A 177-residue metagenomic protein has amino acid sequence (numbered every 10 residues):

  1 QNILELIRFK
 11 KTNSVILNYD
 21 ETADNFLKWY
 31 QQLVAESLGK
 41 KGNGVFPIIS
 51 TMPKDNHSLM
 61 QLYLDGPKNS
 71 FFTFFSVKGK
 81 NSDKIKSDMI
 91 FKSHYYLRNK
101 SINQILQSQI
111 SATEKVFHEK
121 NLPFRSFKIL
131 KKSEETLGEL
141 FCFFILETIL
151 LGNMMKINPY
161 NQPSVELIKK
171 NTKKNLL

Functional and structural regions predicted by a protein language model:
Q1-L177: A SIS-like phosphosugar-recognition module
